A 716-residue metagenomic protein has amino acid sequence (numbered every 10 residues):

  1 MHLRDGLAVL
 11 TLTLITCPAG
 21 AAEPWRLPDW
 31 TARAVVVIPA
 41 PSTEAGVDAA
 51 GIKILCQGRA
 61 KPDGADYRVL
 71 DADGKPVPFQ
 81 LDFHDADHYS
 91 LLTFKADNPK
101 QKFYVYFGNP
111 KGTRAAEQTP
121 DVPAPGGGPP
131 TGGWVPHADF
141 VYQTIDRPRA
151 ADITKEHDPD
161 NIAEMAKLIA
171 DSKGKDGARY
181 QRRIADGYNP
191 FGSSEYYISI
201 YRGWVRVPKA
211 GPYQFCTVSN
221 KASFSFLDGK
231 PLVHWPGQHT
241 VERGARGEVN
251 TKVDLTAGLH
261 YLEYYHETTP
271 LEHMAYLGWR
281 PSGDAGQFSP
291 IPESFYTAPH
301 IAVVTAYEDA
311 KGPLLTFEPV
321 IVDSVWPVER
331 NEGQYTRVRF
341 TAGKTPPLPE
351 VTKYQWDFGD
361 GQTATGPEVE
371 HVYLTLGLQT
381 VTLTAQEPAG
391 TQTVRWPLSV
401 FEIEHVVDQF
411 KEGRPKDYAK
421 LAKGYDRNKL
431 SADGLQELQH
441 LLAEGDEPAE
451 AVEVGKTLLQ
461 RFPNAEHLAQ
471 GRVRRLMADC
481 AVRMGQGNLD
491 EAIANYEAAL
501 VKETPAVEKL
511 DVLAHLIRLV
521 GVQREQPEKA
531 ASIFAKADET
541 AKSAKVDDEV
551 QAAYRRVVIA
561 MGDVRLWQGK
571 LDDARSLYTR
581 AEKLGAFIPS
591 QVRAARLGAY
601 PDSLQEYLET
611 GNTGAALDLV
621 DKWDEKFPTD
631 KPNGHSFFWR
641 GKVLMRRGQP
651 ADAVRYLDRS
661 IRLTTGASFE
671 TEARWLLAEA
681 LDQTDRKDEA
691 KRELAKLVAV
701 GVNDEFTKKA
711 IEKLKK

Functional and structural regions predicted by a protein language model:
A22-T131: Alpha-mannosidase-like glycoside hydrolase catalytic domains involved in N-glycan trimming, generalizing to other
P123-N331, T380, A389, S399-F401: Acidic/polar, compositionally biased interaction segments
P231, G278-P281, A285-L441: Extracellular/lumenal mature domains of secreted and surface-exposed proteins
A422-N428, L459-Q470, L500-K509, E539-A552 (+3 more regions): Flexible helix-coil transition and linker loops at the boundaries of alpha-helical arrays
E437, L476-A478, H515, A553 (+6 more regions): "A position-specific structural signal for the A-helix of alpha-solenoid helical repeats
H440, D479-A481, R518, D563 (+3 more regions): Residue-level recognition of tetratricopeptide repeat
G445, M484-Q486, Q523-R524, Q568 (+3 more regions): Structural motif corresponding to the intra-repeat A-B loop/turn of tetratricopeptide repeats
